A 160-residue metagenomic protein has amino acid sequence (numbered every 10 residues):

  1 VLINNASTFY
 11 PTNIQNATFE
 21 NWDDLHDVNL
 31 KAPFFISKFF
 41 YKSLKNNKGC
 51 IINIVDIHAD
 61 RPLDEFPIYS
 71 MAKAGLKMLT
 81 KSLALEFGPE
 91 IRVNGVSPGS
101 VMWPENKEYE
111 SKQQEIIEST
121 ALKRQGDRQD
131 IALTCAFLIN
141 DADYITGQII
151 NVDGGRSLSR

Functional and structural regions predicted by a protein language model:
N13-I14, N21-H26, I116: Substrate-binding pocket helix/loop in short-chain dehydrogenase/reductase
S37, A72, T80: Active-site helix of classical SDR
K42, A84-P89: Alpha-helical segment proximal to the catalytic Tyr-Lys
R61, A136, T146-R160: Short C-terminal tail/terminal secondary-structure segment of NAD(P)H-dependent dehydrogenase/reductase domains
G88-R92, T146-G147: Short, small/polar-rich loop/turn modules that mediate ligand/substrate recognition or access, typified
G95-T120, R160: A glycine/serine/threonine-rich, flexible loop-to-helix segment that serves as the NAD(P) cofactor-binding "lid"
T120-I131: A conserved structural motif in NAD(P)-dependent oxidoreductases
